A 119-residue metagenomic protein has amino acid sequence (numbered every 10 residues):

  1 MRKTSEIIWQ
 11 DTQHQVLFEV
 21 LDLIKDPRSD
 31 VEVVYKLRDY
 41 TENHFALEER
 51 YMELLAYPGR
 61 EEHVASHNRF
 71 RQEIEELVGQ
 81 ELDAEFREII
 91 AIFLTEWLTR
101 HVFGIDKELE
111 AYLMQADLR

Functional and structural regions predicted by a protein language model:
M1-R119: Small-residue-biased structural context
